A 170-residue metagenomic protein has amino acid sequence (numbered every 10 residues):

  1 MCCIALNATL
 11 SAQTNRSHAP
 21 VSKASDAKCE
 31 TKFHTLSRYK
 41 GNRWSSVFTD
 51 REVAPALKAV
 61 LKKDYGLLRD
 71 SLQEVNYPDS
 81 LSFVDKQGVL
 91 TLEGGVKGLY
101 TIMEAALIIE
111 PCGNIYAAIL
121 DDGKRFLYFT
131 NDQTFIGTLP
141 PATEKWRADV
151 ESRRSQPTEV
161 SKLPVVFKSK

Functional and structural regions predicted by a protein language model:
M1-N7: Bacterial N-terminal signal peptides
L10-A12: Boundary at the C-terminal end of the N-terminal hydrophobic targeting segment
R16-H18: Domain-length accessory/inserted modules outside core catalytic folds
K23-F33, S37-E52, K124-K170: C-terminal partner/receptor-binding element of secreted or periplasmic proteins
P55-L120: Mature extracytoplasmic domains of secretory-pathway proteins
